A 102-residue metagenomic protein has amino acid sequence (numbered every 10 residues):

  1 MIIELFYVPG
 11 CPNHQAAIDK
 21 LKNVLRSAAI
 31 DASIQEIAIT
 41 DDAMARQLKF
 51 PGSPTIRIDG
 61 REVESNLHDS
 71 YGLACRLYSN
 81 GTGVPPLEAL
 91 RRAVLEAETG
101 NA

Functional and structural regions predicted by a protein language model:
M1-N23, S27-A28: Local sequence-structure signature of Cys/Sec-based thiol-disulfide redox active-site neighborhoods
L5, P9, M44, Y78: Conserved short-loop catalytic and cofactor-binding motifs
V8, L95-A97, N101-A102: Proteins that catalyze or organize thiol-disulfide redox chemistry and the adjacent proteostasis machinery handling
R26-I30, Q47, T99: Secondary-structure boundary motif
D31-A43: Thiol-based oxidoreductase modules, predominantly thioredoxin-like and allied folds used for disulfide exchange
A43-K49: Acidic pyrophosphate-coordinating catalytic loop
K49-I58, H68: Structural micro-motif
R61-E98: Non-catalytic, surface beta->alpha helical segment in thiol-disulfide oxidoreductase systems
